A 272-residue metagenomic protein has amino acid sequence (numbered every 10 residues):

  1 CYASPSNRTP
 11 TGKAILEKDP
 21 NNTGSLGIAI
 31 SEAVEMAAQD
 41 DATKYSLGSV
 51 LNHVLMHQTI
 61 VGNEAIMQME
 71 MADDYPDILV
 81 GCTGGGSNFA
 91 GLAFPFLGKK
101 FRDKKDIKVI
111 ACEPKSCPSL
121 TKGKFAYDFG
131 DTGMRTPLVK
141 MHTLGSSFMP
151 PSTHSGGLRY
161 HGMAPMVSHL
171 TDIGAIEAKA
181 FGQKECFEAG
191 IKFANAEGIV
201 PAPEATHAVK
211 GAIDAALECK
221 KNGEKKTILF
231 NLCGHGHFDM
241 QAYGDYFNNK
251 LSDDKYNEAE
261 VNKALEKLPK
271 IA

Functional and structural regions predicted by a protein language model:
P5-P10, T83-S87, E113-P118, L232-G236: Acidic, glycine-rich active-site loops and adjacent beta-strand->loop/helix elements that engage anionic groups
I15-L55, V61, A72-D73, G98-D106 (+2 more regions): Active-site/ligand-binding loops adjacent to catalytic centers
A33, Q68, L92-F96, G190 (+1 more regions): Buried hydrophobic packing segments
L51, V80-G85, E113, K179-G182 (+2 more regions): Active-site nucleophile and cofactor-binding loops and adjacent substrate-binding regions of central metabolic enzymes
I66-D74: Phosphate/pyrophosphate-binding loops at sites that engage ATP/ADP/AMP, CoA/4′-phosphopantetheine, polyphosphate
Y75-F89, V109, K226-L232: A short, small-residue-rich loop immediately preceding and capping a beta-strand
T83-A93, S119-T121, A205-I213, H237-M240: Short glycine/serine/threonine-rich phosphate/pyrophosphate-binding segments that cradle anionic phosphate groups
A194-C233: C-terminal structured "cap/appendage" subdomains that terminate the fold
